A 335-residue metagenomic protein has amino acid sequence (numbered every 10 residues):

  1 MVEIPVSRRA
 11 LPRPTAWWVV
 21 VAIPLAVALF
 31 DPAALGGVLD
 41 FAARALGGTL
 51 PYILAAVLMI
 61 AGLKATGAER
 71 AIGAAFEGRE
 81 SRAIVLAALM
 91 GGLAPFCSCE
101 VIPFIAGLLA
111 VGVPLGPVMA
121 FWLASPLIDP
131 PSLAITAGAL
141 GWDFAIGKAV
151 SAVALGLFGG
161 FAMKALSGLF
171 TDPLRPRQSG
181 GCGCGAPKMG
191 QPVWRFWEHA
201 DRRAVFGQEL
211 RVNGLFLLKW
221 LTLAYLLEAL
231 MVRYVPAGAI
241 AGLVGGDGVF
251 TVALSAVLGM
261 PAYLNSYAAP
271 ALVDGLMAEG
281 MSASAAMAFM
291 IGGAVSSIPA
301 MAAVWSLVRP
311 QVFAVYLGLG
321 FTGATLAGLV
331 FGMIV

Functional and structural regions predicted by a protein language model:
M1-W17, G168-E209: Intrinsically disordered, low-complexity non-transmembrane regions of multi-pass membrane transporters
V2-I4, A83, A137, G141 (+2 more regions): Juxtamembrane and boundary regions of transmembrane helices in multi-pass small-molecule transporters and channels
L11-V27, T49-L58, P176-R177, G181-V193 (+1 more regions): Hydrophobic mid-bilayer segments of alpha-helices in multi-pass membrane transport proteins, especially secondary
W18-A28, A56-G62, V153-K164, A224-L230 (+3 more regions): Hydrophobic core segments of alpha-helical transmembrane domains in multi-pass membrane transport and ion-translocation
A22-I60, A124-S151: Long, highly hydrophobic alpha-helical transmembrane signal-anchor segments
D31-A106, A200-A262, P270: Membrane-embedded alpha-helical segments and adjacent helix-loop junctions characteristic of multi-pass solute
P51, A55, S98-I102, S132-L133 (+4 more regions): Alpha-helical transmembrane segments and their lipid-water interface positions in multi-pass membrane proteins
A83, G91-A149, V232-V312: Membrane-interfacial helix-loop connectors
